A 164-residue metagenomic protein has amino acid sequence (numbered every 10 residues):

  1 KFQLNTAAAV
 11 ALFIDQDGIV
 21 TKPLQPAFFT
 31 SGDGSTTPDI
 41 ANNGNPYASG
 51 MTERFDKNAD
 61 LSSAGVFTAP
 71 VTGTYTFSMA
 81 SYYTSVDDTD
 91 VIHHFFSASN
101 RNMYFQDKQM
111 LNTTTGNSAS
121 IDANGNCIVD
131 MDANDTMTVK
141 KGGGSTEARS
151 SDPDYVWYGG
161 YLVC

Functional and structural regions predicted by a protein language model:
K1-P23: Beta-strand-rich receptor-binding modules of extracellular spikes/adhesins
A8-A11, N100-K108: Surface-exposed loop/edge segments in extracytoplasmic proteins
F13, T68-A69, D130: Residue-level "contact hotspot" at macromolecular interaction interfaces
D17-T89, Q109-T114, E147-C164: Terminal (often C-terminal
D88-N102: Short, surface-exposed beta-strand/strand-loop-strand elements in extracellular ectodomains
T114-T136: Short, surface-exposed tryptophan/glycine-enriched loops that mediate extracellular molecular recognition
K140-E147: Short beta-strand-plus-loop segments that form exposed binding edges in beta-rich domains
